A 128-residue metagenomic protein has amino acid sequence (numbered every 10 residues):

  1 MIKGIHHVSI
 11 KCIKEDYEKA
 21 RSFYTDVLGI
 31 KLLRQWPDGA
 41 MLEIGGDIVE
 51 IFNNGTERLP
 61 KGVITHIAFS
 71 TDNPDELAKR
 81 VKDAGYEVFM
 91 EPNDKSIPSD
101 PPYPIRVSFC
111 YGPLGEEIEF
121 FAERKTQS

Functional and structural regions predicted by a protein language model:
M1, K82-S128: Vicinal oxygen chelate
M1-E18, T65-I67, R124-S128: N-terminal beta-strand motif that seeds the catalytic metal site of vicinal oxygen chelate
I2-G4, L59-I64, P101-P102: Short glycine-enriched loop/turn motifs at secondary-structure junctions
E18, D75-R80: Short amphipathic alpha-helices within nucleic acid-binding modules
A20-T25, V81, G115: Conserved active-site tyrosine of GNAT-family acetyltransferases
G29-Q35, E87-P92: Short secondary-structure junctions
K31-V63, P113, E117-E123: Conserved short beta-strand elements that form part of the metal-binding/catalytic scaffold of enzyme active sites
A40, T65, P104-S108: Short beta-strand micro-motifs in enzyme catalytic cores
